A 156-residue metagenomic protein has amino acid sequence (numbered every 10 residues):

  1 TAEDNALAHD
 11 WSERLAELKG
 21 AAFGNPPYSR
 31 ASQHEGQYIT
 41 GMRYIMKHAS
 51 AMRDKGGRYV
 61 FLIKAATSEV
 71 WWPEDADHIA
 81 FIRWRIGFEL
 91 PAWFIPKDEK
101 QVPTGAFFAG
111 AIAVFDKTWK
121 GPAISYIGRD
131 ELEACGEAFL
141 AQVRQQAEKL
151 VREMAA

Functional and structural regions predicted by a protein language model:
T1-A156: Class I S-adenosyl-L-methionine-dependent methyltransferase catalytic core
